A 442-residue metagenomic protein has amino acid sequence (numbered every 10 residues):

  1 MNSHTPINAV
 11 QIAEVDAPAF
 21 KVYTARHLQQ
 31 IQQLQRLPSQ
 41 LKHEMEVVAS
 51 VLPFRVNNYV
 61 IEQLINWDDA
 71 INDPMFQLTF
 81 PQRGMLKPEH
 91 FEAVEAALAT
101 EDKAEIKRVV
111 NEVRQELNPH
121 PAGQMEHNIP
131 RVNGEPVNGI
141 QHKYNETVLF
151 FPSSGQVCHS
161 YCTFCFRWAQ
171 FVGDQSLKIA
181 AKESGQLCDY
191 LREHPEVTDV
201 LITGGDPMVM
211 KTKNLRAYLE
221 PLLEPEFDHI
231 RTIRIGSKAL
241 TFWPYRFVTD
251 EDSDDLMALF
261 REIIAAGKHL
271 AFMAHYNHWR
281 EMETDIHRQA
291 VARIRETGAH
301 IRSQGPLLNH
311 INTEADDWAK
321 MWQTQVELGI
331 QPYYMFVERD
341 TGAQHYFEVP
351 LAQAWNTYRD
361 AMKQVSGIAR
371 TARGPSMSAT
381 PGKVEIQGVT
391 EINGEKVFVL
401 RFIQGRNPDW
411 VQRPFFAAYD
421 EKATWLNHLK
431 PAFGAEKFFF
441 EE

Functional and structural regions predicted by a protein language model:
N2, Q11, Q353-E442: C-terminal accessory extensions appended to soluble enzyme cores
N2-H142: Flexible, acidic/Gly-rich N-terminal and inter-domain linker regions that tether and position cofactor-handling modules
E44-V48, L52, I140, Q175-S176 (+3 more regions): Conserved aromatic-histidine-acidic binding/catalytic patches
V60, C162, Y333: Conserved, mostly hydrophobic/aromatic
F91-F151, T163-G267: Conserved Radical SAM active-site core
S153-Y161: Cysteine-centered iron-sulfur cluster-binding motifs in ferredoxin-type domains/subunits of redox enzymes
V157, L240, N277-W279, L308 (+4 more regions): Short, glycine-/Ser/Thr-/acidic-enriched flexible segments
G185-C188, R192, D199, M208-Q353 (+1 more regions): Conserved AdoMet/S-adenosylmethionine-binding subsite of the radical SAM
